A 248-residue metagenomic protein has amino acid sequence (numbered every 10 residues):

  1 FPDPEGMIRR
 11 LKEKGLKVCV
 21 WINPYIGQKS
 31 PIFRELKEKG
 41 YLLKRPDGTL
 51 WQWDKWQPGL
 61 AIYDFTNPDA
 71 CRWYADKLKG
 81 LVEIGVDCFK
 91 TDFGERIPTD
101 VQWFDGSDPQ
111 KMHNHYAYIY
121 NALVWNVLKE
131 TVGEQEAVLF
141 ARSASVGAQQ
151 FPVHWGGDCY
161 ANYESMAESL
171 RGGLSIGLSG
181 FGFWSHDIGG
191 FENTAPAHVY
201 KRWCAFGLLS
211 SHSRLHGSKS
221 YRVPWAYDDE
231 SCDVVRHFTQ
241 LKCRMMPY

Functional and structural regions predicted by a protein language model:
F1-Y248: Catalytic-domain carbohydrate-binding cleft regions of carbohydrate-active enzymes
